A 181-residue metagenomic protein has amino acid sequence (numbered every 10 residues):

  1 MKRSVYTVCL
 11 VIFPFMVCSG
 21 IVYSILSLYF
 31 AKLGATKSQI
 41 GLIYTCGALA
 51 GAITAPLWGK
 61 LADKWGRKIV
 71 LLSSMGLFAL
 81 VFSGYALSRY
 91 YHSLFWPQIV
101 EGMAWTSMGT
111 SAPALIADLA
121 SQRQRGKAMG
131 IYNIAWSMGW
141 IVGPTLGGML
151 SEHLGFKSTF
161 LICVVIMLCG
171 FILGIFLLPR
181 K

Functional and structural regions predicted by a protein language model:
S4-G41: Helix-loop boundary and gating motifs at the non-cytosolic
F30-A31, L61-A62, M149-L154: Interfacial helix-cap and linker-helix signal at transmembrane-aqueous boundaries of multi-pass secondary transporters
A48-P56, W140-I141: Residue-level signature of mid-helix packing/kink "hotspots" within the transmembrane helices of 12-pass Major
A55-G66: Helix-to-loop junctions at the C-terminal end of transmembrane segments in multipass secondary transporters
G66, L87-H92: Helix-breaking motifs and short loop linkers at transmembrane-helix boundaries and internal kinks in secondary membrane
I69-S83, V164: Structural signature of the two symmetry-related core transmembrane helices
H92-V100: Paired small-residue
S107-A120: Intracellular juxtamembrane helix-capping segments at the cytosolic ends of symmetry-related transmembrane helices
